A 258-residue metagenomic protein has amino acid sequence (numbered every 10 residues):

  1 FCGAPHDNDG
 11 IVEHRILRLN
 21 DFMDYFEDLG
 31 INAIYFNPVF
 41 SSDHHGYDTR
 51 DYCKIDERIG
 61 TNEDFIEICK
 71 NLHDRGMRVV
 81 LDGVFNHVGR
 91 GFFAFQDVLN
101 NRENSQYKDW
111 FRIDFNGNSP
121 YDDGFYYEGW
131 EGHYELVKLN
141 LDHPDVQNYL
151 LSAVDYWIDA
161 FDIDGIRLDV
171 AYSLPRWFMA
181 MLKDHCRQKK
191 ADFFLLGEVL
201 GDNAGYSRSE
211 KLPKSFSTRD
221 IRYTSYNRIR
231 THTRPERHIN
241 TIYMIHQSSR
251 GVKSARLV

Functional and structural regions predicted by a protein language model:
F1-N32, V39-D155, A160, L182-Q188 (+1 more regions): Substrate-binding/active-site clefts of carbohydrate-active enzymes
I31, I163, L212-P213: A structural motif
I34-F36, V79-L81, I166, L195-G197 (+1 more regions): Hydrophobic faces of well-ordered beta-strands that scaffold small-molecule active sites in alpha/beta enzyme cores
C69, R75, L99, A153-D155 (+2 more regions): Active-site-proximal helices and loops of the catalytic beta/alpha 8
D142, G165-I166: Rossmann-like NAD(P)-binding element
